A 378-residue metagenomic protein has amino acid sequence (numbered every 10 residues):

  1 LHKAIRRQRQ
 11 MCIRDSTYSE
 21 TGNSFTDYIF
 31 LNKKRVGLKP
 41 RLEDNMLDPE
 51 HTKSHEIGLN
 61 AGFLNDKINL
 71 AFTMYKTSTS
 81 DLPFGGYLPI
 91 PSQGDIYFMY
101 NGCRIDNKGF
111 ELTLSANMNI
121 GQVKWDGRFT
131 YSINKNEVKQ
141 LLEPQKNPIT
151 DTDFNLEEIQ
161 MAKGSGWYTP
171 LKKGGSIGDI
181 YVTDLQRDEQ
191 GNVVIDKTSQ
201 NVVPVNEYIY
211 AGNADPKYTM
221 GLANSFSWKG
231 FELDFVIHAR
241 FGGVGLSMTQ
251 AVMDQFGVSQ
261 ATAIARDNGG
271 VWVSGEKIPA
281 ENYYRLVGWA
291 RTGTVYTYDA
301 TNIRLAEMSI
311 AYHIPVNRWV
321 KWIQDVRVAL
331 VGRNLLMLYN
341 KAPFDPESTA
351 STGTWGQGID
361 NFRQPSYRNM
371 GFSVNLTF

Functional and structural regions predicted by a protein language model:
L1-H2, R6: Short, exposed "boundary/linker" segments that immediately precede the start of a downstream structural module
R7-Q10, R14-K163, T297-F378: Extracellular/periplasmic, surface-exposed regions of secreted and cell-surface proteins
R7-Q10, R14-T26, K135-V194, M248-E276: A surface-exposed, glycine/aromatic-enriched loop/edge motif typical of exported proteins
C12, I57, F226, R240-G242 (+1 more regions): Compositionally biased, intrinsically disordered low-complexity segments enriched in polar/proline residues
T26-N69, L156-V236, K277-R318: Outer-membrane beta-barrel transmembrane strand signature
M74, F235-A239: Glycine-rich, histidine-containing beta strand-loop boundary motifs that form or position
G121, L233, F241-G242: Short secondary-structure capping/turn micro-motifs that flank functional sites
R240-R327, V331-R333: Extracytoplasmic gating/loop element in the C-terminal half of outer-membrane beta-barrel translocons and assembly
